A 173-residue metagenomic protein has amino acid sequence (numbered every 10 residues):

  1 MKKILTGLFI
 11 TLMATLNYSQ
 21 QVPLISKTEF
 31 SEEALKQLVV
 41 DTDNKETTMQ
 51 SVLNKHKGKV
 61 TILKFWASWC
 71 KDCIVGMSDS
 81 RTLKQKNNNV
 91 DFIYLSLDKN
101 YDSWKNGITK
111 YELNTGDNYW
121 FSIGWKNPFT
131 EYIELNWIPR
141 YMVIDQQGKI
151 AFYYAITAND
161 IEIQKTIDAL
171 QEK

Functional and structural regions predicted by a protein language model:
M1-P23: Bacterial Sec-dependent N-terminal signal peptides
Q21-K55, E172: N-terminal "domain-start" segment that seeds a small globular fold
H56-T61, N88-D91, N114-G116, Q146: Loop/turn elements at helix/coil->beta-strand transitions in domains of secreted/extracellular proteins
K59-T61, F65-W69, W137: Short pre-active-site segment immediately N-terminal to redox-active cysteine/selenocysteine motifs in thiol-based
F65-T82: Conserved redox-active cysteine motifs that mediate thiol-disulfide chemistry, especially di-cysteine Cys-X(1-2)-Cys
N89-S103, L113-W125: Thiol-based oxidoreductase modules, predominantly thioredoxin-like and allied folds used for disulfide exchange
I108-Q146: Short, internal strand/loop/helix patches that form the active-site neighborhood or redox-interaction surface
R140-K173: Thiol-/selenol-based redox modules, centered on thioredoxin-like and closely related oxidoreductase domains
